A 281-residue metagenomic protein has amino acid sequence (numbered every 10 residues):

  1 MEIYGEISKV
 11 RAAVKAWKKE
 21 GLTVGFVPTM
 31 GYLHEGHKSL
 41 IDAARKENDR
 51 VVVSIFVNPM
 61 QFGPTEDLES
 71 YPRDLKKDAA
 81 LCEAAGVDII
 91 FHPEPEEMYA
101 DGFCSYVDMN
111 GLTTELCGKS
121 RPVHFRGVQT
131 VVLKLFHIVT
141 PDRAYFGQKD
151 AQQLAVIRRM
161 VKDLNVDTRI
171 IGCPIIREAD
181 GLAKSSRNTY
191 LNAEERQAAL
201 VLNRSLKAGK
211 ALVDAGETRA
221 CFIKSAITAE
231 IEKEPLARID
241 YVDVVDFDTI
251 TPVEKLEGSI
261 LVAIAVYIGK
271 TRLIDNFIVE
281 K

Functional and structural regions predicted by a protein language model:
M1-E2, K281: Short, Lys/Arg-enriched, disordered terminal segments
E2-L236, V245, T249: Nucleotidyltransferase catalytic core that binds NTPs
A226-K281: Phosphate/ribose-recognition catalytic cores of enzymes acting on nucleotide-derived substrates
